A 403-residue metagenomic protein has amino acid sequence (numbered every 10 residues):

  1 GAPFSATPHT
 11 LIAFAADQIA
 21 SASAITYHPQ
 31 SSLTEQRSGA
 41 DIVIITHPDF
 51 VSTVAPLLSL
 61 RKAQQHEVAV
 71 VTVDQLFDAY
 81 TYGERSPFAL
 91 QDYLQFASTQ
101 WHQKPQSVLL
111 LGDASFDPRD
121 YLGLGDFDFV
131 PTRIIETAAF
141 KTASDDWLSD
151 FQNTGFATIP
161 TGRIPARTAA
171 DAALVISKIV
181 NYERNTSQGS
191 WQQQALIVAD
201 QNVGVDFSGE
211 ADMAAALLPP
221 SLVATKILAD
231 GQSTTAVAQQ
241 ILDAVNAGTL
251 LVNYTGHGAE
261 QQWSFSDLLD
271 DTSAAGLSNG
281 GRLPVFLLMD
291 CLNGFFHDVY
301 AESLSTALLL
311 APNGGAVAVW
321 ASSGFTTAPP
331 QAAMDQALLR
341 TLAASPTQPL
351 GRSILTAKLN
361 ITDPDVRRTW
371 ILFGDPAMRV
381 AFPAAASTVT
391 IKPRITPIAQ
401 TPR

Functional and structural regions predicted by a protein language model:
G1-R403: Cysteine-dependent hydrolase recognition
